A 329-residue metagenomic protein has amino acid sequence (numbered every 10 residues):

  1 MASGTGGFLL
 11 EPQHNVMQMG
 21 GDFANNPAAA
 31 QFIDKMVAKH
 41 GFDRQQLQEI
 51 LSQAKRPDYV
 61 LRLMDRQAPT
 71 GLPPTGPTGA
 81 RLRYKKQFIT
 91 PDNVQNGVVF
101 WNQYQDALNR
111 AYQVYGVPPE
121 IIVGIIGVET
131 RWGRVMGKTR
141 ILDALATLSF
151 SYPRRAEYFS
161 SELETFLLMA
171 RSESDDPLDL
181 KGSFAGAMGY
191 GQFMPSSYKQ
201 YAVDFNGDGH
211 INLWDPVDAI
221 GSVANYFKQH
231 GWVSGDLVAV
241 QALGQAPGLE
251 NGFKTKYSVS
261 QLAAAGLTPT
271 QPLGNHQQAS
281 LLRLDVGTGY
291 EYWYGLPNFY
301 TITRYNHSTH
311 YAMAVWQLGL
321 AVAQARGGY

Functional and structural regions predicted by a protein language model:
M1-R154, S160, T165-L178, S196-Y329: Cell-wall glycan-active module
G182-S196: Extracytoplasmic ligand-binding site segments that recognize negatively charged/polar headgroups
